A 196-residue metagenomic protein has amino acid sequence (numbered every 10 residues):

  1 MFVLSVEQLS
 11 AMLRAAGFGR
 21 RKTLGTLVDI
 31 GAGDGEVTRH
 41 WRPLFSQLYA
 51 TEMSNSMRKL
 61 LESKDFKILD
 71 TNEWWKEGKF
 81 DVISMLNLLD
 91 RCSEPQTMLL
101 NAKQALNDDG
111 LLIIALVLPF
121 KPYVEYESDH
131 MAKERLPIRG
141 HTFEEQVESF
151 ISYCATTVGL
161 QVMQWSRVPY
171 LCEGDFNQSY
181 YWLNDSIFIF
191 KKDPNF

Functional and structural regions predicted by a protein language model:
M1-G25: Conserved alpha-helix/loop element of class I SAM-dependent methyltransferases that forms part of the SAM/SAH-binding
V28, G33-W74: Class I SAM-dependent methyltransferase SAM/SAH-binding core
S84: A conserved beta-strand element that flanks and buttresses the S-adenosyl-L-methionine
Q96-D108: A short glycine-rich, Lys/Arg-flanked "PGG" loop and its adjoining helix->strand segment in the class I
D109-V117: Conserved beta-strand signature within the Rossmann-like core of class I S-adenosyl-L-methionine
V117-Y123: Short "lid" loop at the C-terminus of a central beta-strand within the Rossmann-like core of SAM-dependent
Y126-Q161: Conserved Class I S-adenosyl-L-methionine
R167-F196: Core SAM-dependent methyltransferase catalytic element
